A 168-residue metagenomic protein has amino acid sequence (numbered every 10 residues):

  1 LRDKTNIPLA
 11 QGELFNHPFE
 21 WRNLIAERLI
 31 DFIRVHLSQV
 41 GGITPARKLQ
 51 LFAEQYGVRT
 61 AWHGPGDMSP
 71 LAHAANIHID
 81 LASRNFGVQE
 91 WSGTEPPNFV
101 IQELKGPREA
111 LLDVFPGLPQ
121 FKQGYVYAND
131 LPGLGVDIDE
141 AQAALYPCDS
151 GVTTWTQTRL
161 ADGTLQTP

Functional and structural regions predicted by a protein language model:
R2-Y125, N129-P132: Shared catalytic-loop signature of beta/alpha-barrel
P132-P168: Extended hydrophobic packing segments that form well-structured cores
